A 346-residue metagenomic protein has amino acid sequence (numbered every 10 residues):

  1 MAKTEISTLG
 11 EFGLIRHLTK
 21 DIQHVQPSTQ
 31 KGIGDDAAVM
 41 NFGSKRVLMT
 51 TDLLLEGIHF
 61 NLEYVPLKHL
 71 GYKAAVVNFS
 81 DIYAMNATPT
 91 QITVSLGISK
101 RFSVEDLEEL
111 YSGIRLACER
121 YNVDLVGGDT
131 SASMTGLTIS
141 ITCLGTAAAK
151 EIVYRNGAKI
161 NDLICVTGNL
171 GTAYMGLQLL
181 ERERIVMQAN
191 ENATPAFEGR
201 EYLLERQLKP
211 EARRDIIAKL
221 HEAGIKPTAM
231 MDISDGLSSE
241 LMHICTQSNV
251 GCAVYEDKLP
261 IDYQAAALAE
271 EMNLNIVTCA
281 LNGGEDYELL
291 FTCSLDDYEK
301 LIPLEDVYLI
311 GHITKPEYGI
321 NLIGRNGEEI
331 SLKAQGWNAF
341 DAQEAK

Functional and structural regions predicted by a protein language model:
M1-P66, M85, V94, E344-K346: Extreme N-terminal cap/leader segments of soluble proteins
A2-G13, H17-Q23, R101-D124, M134-I139 (+3 more regions): Glycine-/charge-enriched secondary-structure boundary and capping motifs
P27-K31, K209, C279-N282: Short Gly/Pro-enriched turn/cap motifs at secondary-structure boundaries
V39, N78, N86, L125 (+4 more regions): Residue-level signal for inorganic ion chemistry
S44, L54, T90-E183, H312: Glycine-rich anion-binding loops of enzyme active sites
L67-Q91, S112-R120, K219, S239-I244: Small-aliphatic-rich amphipathic alpha-helix that forms the alpha element of a beta-alpha
G176-A193, F197: Short, compositionally biased
T194-L241: Polyanion-binding loop/helix "lid" in catalytic or ligand-binding cores
